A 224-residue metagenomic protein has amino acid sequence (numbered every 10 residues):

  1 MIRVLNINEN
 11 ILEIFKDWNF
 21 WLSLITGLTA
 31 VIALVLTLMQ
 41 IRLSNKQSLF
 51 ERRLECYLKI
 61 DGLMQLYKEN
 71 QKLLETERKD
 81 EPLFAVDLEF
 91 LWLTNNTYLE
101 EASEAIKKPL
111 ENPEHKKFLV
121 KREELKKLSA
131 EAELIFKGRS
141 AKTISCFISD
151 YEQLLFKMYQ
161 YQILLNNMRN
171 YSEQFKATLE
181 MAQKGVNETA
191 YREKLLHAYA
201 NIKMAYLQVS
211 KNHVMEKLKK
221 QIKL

Functional and structural regions predicted by a protein language model:
I2-E51: Membrane-embedded hydrophobic alpha-helical segments
I2-E9, L91-L224: An amphipathic alpha-helical interaction surface
L12-N19, L28, L66-K79, E104-A105 (+3 more regions): Terminal, low-complexity, charged helical segments
I14, L63, K217, Q221: Residues that form generic nucleotide/phosphate-binding pockets
W21-L24, C56, L63, H197: A generic structural signal for solvent-exposed, polar alpha-helical segments
L34, L38-S44, E51, N70-L73 (+2 more regions): Transmembrane helix-loop junctions and nearby membrane-interface residues
N45-D87: Amphipathic, membrane-active segments
